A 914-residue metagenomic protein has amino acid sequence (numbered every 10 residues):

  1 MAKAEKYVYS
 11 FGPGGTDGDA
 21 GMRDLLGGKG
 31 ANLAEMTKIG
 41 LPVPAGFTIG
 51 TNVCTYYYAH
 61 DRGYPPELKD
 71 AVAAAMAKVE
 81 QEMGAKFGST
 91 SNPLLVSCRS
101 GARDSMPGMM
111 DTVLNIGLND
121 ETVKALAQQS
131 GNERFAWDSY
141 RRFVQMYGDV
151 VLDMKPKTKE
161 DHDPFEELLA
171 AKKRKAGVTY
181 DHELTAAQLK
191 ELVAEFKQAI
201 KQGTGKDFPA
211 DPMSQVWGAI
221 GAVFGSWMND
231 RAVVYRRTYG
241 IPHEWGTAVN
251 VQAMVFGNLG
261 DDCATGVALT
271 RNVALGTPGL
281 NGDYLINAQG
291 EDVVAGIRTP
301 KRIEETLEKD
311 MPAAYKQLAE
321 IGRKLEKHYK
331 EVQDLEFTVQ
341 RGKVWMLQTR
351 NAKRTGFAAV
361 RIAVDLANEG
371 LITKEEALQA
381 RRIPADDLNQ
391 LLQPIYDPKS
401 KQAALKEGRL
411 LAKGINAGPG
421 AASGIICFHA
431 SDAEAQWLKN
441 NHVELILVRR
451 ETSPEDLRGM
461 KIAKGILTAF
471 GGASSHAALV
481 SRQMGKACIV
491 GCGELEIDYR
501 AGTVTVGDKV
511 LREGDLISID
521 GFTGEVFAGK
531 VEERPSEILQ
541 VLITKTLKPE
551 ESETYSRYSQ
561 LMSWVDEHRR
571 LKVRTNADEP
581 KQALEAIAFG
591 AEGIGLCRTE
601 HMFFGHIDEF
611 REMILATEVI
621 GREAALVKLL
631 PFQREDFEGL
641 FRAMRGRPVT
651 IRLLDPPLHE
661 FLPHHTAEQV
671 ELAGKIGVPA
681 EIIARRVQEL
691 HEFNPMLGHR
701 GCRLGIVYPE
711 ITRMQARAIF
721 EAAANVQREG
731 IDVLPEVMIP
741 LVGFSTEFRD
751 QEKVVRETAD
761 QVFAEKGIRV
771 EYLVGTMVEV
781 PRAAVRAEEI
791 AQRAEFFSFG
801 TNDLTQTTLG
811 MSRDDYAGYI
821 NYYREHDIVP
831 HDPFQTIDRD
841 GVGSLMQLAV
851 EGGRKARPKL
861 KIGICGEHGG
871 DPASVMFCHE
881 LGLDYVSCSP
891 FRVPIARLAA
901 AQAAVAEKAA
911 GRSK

Functional and structural regions predicted by a protein language model:
M1-K406, E434, V443-I446, E451-E455 (+11 more regions): Nucleotide/phosphate-binding sheet-loop regions of phosphoryl- and nucleotidyl-transfer enzymes
G15-R23, G418-I462, R569-L571, V842-K859: C-terminal accessory/binding modules appended to enzymatic or scaffolding proteins
L41, K486, L883: Short phosphate-binding/catalytic loops that engage adenosine nucleotides
F47, A469-G471, V490-G493, C597 (+2 more regions): Short beta->alpha connector loops at strand-helix junctions that form conserved, small/polar/Pro-enriched
D70, T238, L378-K439, V443-L445 (+5 more regions): Long, charged amphipathic helices and adjacent flexible linkers at domain junctions
R99-S100, I538-Q540, T546-K914: Conserved alpha/beta-domain cores
K343-W345, S453-K461, G465, A473-L479 (+7 more regions): Glycine-rich phosphate/ribose-binding loops and adjacent secondary-structure elements that form binding surfaces
V448-R450, A469, G491, N576 (+2 more regions): Structural motif
